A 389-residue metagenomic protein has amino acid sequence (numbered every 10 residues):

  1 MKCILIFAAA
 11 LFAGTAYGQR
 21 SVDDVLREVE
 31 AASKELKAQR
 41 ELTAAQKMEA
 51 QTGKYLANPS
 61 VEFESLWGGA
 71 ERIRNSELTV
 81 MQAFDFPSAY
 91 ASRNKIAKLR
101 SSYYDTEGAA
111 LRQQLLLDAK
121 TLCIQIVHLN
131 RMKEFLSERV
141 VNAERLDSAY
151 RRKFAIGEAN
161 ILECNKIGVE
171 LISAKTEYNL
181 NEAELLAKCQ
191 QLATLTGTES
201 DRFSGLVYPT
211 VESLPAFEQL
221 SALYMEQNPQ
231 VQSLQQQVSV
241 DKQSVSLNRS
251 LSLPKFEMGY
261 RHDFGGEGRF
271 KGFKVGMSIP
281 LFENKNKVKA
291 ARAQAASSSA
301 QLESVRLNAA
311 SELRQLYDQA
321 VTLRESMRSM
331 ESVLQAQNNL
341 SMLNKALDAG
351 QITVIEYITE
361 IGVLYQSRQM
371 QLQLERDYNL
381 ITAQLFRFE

Functional and structural regions predicted by a protein language model:
M1-D23, E30, E389: Bacterial Sec-dependent N-terminal signal peptides
I6, D23-L26, S200, L372-E389: Acidic, low-complexity, intrinsically disordered peripheral segments
Y17-S60, F84, S92, E158-L162 (+4 more regions): Bacterial Sec-pathway N-terminal export signals of envelope proteins
R27-K37, A44-N58, T79-K95, T106-Q113 (+6 more regions): A glycine-/polar-enriched beta->alpha junction
A38-G53, L111, L115-E138, R145-D147 (+5 more regions): Amphipathic alpha-helical coiled-coil segments
L42, S65-N75, Q237, R261-G272: Solvent-exposed loop/turn segments connecting transmembrane beta-strands in outer-membrane beta-barrel proteins
E64-G68, A83, E170, L251 (+3 more regions): Outer-membrane beta-barrel pore domains and translocons
Q114-Q227, L316-Q319, L323: Periplasmic alpha-helical coiled-coil/stalk elements that build and connect Gram-negative outer-membrane
